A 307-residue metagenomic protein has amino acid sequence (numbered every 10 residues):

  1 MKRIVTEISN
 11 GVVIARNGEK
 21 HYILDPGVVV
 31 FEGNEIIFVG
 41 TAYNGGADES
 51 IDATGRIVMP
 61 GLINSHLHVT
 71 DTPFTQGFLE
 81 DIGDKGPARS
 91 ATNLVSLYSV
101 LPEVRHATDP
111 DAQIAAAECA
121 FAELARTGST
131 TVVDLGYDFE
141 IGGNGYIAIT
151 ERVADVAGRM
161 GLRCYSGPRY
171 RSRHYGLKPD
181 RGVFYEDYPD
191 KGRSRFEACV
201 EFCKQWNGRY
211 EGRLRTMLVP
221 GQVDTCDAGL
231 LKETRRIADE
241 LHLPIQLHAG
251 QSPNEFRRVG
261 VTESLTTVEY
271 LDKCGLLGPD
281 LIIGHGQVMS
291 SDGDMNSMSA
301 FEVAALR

Functional and structural regions predicted by a protein language model:
M1-G45, R56-V58, I63: N-terminal metal-binding scaffold of metallo-dependent hydrolase/deaminase domains
G11, V29, N34, G55 (+6 more regions): Divalent metal-coordination and catalytic microenvironments
D48-A53: Short, well-ordered secondary-structure micro-motifs within conserved domains or adaptor modules
R56-M59, L67-I82: N-terminal hydrophobic targeting/anchoring segments and the immediately downstream early-domain regions of hydrolases
G61-T72, P244-P253: Histidine-centered catalytic micro-motifs
L79-G136, E140-R163, R195-R209: Alpha-helical scaffold segments that flank or form the walls of functional sites
I141-M295: Metal-coordinating catalytic core of metallo-dependent amide/deamination hydrolases
E302-R307: Short, intrinsically disordered, charge-balanced linker/junction segments flanking boundaries in proteins
